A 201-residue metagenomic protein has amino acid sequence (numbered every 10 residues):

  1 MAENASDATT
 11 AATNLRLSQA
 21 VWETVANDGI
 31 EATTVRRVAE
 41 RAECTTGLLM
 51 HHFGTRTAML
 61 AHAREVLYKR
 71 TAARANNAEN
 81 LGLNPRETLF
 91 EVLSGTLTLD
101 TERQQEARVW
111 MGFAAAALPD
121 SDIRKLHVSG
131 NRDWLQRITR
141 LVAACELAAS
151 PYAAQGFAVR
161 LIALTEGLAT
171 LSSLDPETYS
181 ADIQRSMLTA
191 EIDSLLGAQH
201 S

Functional and structural regions predicted by a protein language model:
M1-A12, E23, Q199-S201: N-terminal intrinsically disordered/low-complexity leader segments
A12-R16, A20-A58, H62: Helix-turn-helix
T13, R56, A63, L67 (+7 more regions): Hydrophobic/aromatic residues within well-ordered alpha-helical segments
R16, A20-N27, R74, V109 (+2 more regions): Solvent-exposed, amphipathic alpha-helical segments
E65, A73-E106, A154-L161: Hydrophobic alpha-helical connector segments
T88, T101-R124, S173: Amphipathic alpha-helical segments used for helix-helix packing
D122-V128, R132, A144-S201: Hydrophobic/aromatic-rich alpha-helical bundle segments in the mid-to-C-terminal region
